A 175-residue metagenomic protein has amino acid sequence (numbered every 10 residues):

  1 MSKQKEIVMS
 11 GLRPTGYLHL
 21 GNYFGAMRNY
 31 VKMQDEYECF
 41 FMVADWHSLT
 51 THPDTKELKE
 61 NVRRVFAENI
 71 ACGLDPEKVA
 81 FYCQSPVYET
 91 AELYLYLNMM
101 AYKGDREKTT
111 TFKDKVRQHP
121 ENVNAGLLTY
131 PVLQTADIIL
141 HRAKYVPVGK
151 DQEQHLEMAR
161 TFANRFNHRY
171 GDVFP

Functional and structural regions predicted by a protein language model:
S2-A136, T161: N-terminal Rossmann-like or analogous alpha/beta NTP/dinucleotide-binding catalytic cores that position adenine
K113-P175: Active-site cores that bind ATP or allylic diphosphates and position pyrophosphate for catalysis
